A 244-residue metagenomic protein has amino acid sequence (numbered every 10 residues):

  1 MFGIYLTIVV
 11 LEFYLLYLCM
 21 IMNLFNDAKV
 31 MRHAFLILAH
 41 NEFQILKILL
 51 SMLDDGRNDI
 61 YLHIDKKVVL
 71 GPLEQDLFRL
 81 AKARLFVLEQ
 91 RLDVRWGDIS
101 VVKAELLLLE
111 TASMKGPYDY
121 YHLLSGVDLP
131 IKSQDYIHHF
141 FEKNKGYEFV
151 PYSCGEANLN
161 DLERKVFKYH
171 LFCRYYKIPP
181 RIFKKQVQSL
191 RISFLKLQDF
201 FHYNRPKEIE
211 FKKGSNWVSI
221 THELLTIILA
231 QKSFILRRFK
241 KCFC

Functional and structural regions predicted by a protein language model:
L6, L15-L18: Short hydrophobic targeting helices and cationic amphipathic motifs that mediate membrane/organellar targeting
V9-V10: Short amphipathic, helix-prone segments within low-complexity/disordered or flexible regions
N23-C244: ER/Golgi luminal nucleotide-sugar-dependent glycosyltransferases, focusing on the catalytic module
